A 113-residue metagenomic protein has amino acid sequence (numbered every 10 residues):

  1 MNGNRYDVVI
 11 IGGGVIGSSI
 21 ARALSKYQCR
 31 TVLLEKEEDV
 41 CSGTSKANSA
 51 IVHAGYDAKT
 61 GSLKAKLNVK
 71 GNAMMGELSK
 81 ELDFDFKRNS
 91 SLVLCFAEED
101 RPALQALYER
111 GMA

Functional and structural regions predicted by a protein language model:
M1-R5: A short, basic/flexible loop-to-alpha-helix module at the beginning of a structural domain
Y6-L33: N-terminal Rossmann-like FAD-binding beta1-loop-alpha1 element of flavoenzymes
G14, E37, A50: Proline-glycine-enriched beta-turn/loop adjacent to the NAD(P) cofactor-binding site in Rossmann-like oxidoreductases
I20, G43, L104: Short glycine-/acidic-enriched loop or helix-start segments at secondary-structure transitions that form or flank
I20, K36, N48, N68-G71: Short N-terminal amphipathic alpha-helix/helix-capping patch enriched in small hydrophobics with frequent Ser/Thr
S25-A47: Glycine-rich FAD pyrophosphate-binding loop
A50-A113: Dinucleotide-binding Rossmann-like beta1-alpha1 core, especially the glycine-rich loop that anchors the ADP
